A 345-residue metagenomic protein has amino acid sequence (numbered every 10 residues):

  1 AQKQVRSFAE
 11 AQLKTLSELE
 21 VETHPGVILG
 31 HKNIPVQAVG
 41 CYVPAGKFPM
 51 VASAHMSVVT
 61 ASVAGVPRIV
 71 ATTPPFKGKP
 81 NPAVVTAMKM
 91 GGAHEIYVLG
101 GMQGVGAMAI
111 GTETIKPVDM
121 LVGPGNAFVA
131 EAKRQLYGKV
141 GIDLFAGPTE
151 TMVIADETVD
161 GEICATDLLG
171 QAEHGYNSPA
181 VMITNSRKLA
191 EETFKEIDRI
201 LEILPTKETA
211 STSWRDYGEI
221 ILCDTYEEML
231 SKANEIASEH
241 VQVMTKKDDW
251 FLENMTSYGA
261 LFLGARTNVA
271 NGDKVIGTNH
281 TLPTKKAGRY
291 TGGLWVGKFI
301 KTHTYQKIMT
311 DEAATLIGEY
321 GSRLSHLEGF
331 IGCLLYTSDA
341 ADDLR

Functional and structural regions predicted by a protein language model:
A1-Q37: N-terminal Rossmann-like NAD(P)+-binding subdomain of aldehyde/semialdehyde dehydrogenases
E22-T86: Conserved small-residue-rich beta-alpha loop and adjacent elements that most often cradle the phosphate/pyrophosphate
H24-P25, F76-P80, L99-A107, D248: Short acidic loop-to-helix transition motifs that present clustered carboxylates
G92-P179: Conserved NAD(P)+-binding/catalytic subdomain of aldehyde/semialdehyde dehydrogenases
S178-G293: NAD(P)-dependent aldehyde/semialdehyde dehydrogenase
H280-L334: Internal helix-turn-beta structural module
Y336-R345: Single conserved hydrophobic/aromatic residue that forms the stacking wall/gate of nucleotide- or nucleobase-binding
